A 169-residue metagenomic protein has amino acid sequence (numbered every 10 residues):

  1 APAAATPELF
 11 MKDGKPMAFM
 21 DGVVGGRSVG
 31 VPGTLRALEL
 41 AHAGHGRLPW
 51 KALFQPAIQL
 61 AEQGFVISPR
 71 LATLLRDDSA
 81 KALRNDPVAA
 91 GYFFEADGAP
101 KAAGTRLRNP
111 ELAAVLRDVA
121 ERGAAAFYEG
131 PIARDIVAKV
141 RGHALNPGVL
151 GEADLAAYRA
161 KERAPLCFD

Functional and structural regions predicted by a protein language model:
A1-E129, A133-D169: Noncatalytic scaffold domains of N-terminal-nucleophile
